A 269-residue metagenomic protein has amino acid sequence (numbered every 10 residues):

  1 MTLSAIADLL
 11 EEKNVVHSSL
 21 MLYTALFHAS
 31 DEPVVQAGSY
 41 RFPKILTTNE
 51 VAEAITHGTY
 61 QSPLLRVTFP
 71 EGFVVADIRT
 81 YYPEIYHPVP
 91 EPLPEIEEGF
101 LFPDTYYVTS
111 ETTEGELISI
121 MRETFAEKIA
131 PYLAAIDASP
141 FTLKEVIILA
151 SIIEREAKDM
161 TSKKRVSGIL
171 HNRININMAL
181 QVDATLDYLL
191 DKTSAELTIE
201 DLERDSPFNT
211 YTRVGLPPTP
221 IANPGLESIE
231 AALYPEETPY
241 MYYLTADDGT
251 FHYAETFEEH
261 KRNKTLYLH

Functional and structural regions predicted by a protein language model:
M1-P131: Signal peptide-directed extracytoplasmic domains
A76-P94, G99-H269: Bacterial extracytoplasmic/cell-wall-associated proteins, especially those involved in peptidoglycan
